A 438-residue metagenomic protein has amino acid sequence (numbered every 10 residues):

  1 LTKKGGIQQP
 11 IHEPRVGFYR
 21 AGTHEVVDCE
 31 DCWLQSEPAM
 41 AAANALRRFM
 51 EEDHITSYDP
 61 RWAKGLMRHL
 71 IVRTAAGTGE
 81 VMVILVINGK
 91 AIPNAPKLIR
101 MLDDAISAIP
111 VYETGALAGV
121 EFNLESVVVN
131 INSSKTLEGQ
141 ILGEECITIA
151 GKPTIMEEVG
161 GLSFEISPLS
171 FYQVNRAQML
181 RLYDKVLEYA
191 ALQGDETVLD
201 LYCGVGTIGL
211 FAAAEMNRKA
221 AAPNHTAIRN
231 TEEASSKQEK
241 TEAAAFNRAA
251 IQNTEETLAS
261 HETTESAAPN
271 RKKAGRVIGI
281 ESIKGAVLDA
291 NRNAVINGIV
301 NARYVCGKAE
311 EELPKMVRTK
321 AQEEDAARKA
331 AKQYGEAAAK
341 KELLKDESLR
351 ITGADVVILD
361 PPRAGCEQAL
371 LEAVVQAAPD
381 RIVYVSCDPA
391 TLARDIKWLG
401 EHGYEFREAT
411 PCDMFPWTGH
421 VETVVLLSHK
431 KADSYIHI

Functional and structural regions predicted by a protein language model:
L1, A45, F49, P60 (+4 more regions): Peripheral terminal and linker regions in Fe-S/redox and tRNA-modifying enzymes
L1-S57, I92: Extended interfacial segments that mediate partner engagement and assembly in macromolecular machines
T2-K4, R73-G77, S428-K430: Short beta-strand micro-motifs enriched in acidic
P10-H12, A76-G79, G419, K431-S434: Short flexible coil/turn linkers enriched for glycine and charged/polar residues that connect secondary-structure
D28, V72, G79-N88, S163-S167 (+1 more regions): Short, aliphatic-rich beta-strand segments
K64-T78: Short edge beta-strands and adjacent turn/loop segments
P93-Y112, A118-K219, P223, E232-K237 (+4 more regions): Rossmann-like S-adenosyl-L-methionine
N224, R229-N230, N247-R248: Intrinsically disordered, low-complexity repeat regions of secreted/extracellular protein precursors
